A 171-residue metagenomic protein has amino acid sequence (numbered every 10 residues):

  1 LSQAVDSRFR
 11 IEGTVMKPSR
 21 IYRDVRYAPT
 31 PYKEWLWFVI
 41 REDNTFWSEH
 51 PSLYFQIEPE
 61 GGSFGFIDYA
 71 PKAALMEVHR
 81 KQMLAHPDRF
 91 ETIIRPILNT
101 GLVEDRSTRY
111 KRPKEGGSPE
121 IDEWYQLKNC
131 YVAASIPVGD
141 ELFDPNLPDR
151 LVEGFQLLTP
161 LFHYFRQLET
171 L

Functional and structural regions predicted by a protein language model:
L1-L171: Charge-dense, helix-prone N-terminal extensions
